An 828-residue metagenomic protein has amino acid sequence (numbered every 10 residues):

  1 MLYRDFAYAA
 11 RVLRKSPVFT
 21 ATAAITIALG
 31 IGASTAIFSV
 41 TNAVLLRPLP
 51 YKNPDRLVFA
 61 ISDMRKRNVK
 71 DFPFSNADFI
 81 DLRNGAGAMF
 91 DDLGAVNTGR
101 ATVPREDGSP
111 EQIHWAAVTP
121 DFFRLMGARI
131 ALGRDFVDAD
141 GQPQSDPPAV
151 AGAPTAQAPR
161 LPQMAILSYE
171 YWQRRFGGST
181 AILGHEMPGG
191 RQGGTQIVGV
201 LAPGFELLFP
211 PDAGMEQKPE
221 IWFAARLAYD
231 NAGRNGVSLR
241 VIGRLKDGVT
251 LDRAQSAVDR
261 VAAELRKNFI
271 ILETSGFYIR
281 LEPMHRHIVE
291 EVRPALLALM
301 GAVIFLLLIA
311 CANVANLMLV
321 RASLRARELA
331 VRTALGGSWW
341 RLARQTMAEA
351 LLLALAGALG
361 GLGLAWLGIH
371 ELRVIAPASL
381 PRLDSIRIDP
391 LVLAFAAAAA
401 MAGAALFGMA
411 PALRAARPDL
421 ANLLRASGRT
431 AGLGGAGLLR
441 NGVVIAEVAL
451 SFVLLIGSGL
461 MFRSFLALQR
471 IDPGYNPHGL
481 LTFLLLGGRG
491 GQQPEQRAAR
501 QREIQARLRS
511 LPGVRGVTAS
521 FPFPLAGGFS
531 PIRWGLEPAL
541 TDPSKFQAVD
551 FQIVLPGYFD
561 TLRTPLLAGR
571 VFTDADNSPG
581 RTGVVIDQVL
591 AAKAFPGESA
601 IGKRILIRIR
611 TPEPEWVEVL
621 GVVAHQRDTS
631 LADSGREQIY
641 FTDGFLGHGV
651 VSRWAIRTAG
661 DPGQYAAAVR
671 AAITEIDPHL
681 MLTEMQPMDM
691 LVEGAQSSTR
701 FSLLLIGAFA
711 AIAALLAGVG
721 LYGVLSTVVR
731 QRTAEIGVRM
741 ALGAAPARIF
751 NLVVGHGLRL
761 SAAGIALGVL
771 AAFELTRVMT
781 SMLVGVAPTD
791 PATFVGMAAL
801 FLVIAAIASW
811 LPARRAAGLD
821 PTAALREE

Functional and structural regions predicted by a protein language model:
M1-F19, Y51-K52, R65, S109-P110 (+13 more regions): Membrane-helix entry/capping segments
M1-T20, M284-V289, L317-R344, A348 (+3 more regions): Alpha-helical transmembrane segments of integral membrane proteins
P17-V44, P48, I309-A312, A354 (+6 more regions): Short, strongly hydrophobic transmembrane alpha-helices
I37-S62, A86-F90, R129, G214-E216 (+6 more regions): Membrane-proximal juxtamembrane linkers immediately C-terminal to transmembrane helices
I37-V40, A315, L351-L423, R463 (+1 more regions): Small-residue-rich transmembrane alpha-helices
L49-R100, V237-I242, D472-R533: Membrane-proximal extracellular/periplasmic loop immediately following the first transmembrane helix
A101, W115-L297, G457, L484 (+2 more regions): Mid-to-C-terminal secondary-structure elements that act as membrane-proximal/extracytoplasmic interface segments
A310-A354, V719-S761, I765, V778 (+2 more regions): Interfacial "coupling" helices/loops that link adjacent transmembrane helices in transporter permeases
